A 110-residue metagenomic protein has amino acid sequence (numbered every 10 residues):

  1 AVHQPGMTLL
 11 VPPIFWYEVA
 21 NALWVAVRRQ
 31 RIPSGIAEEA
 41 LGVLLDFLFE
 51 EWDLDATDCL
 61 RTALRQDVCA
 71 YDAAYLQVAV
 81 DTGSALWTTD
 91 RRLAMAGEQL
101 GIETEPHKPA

Functional and structural regions predicted by a protein language model:
A1, I32-V43, R91-E98: Short alpha-helical "patches" and their helix-cap loops
A1-I14, A26-G35, L100: Short, well-structured N-terminal submotif of metal-dependent ribonuclease cores
T8, E50, E103-E105: Conserved beta-strand segments of alpha/beta enzyme cores
P12, L76-A110: Acidic, PIN/NYN-like endoribonuclease modules and their adjacent C-terminal/linker elements
A20-L48, L54-C59: Active-site-proximal, substrate-binding regions of enzyme catalytic domains and RNA-binding/basic surfaces
D46-R92: Active-site neighborhoods of divalent-metal-dependent phosphate/nucleic-acid chemistry enzymes
